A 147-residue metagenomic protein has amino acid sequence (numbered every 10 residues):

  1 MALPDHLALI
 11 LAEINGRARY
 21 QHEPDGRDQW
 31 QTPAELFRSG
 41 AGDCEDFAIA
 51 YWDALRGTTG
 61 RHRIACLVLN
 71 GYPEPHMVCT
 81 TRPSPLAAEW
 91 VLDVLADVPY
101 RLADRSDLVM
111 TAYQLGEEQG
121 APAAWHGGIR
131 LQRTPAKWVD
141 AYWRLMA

Functional and structural regions predicted by a protein language model:
M1-A147: A structural boundary/capping signal
